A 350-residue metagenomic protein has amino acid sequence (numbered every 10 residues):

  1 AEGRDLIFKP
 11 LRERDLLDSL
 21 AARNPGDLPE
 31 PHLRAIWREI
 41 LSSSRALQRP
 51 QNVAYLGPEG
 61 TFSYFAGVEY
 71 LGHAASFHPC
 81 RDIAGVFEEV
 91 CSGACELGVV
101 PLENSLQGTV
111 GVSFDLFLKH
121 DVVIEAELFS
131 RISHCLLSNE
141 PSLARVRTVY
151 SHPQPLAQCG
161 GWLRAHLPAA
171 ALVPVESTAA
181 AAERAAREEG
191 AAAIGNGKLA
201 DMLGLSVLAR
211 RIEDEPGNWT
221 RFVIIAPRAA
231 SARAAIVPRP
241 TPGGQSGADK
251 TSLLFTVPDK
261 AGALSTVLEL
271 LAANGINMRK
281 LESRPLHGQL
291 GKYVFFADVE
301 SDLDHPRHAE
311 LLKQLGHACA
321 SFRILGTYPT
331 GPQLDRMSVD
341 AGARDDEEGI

Functional and structural regions predicted by a protein language model:
A1-I350: Domain-level signature for soluble enzymes in the chorismate/prephenate branch of the shikimate pathway
